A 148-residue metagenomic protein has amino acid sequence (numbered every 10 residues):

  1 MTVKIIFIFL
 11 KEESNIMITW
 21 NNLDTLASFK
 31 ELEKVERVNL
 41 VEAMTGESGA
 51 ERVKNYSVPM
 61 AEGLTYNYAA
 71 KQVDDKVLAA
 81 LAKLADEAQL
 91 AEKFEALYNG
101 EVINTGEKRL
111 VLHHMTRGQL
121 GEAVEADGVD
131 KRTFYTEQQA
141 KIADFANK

Functional and structural regions predicted by a protein language model:
V3-I16: Short, Lys/Arg-enriched N-terminal segments with co-localized hydrophobic residues within the first ~10-30 amino acids
S14, N147-K148: Short, intrinsically disordered, charge-balanced linker/junction segments flanking boundaries in proteins
W20-N147: Extended, charge-enriched "interface" segments that sit outside catalytic cores
